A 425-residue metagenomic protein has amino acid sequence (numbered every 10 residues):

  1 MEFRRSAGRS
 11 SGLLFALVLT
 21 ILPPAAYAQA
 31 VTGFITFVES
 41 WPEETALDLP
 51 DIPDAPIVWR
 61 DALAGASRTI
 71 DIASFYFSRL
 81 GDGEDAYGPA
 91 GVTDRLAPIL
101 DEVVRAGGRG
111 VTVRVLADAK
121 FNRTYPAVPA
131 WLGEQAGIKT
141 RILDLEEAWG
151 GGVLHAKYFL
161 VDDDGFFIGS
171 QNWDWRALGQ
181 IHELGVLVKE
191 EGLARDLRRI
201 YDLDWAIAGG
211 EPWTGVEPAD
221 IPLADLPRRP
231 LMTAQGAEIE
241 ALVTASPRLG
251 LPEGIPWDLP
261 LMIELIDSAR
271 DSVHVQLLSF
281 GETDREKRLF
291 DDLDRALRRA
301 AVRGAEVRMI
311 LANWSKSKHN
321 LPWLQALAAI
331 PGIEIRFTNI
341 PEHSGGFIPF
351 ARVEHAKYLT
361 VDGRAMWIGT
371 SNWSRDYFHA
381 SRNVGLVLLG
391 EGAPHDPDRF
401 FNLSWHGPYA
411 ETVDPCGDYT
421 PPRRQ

Functional and structural regions predicted by a protein language model:
E2-L13: Bacterial N-terminal signal peptides that target proteins for export
S11-L22: Bacterial N-terminal signal peptides
A26-Q425: Charged, low-complexity intrinsically disordered terminal segments
